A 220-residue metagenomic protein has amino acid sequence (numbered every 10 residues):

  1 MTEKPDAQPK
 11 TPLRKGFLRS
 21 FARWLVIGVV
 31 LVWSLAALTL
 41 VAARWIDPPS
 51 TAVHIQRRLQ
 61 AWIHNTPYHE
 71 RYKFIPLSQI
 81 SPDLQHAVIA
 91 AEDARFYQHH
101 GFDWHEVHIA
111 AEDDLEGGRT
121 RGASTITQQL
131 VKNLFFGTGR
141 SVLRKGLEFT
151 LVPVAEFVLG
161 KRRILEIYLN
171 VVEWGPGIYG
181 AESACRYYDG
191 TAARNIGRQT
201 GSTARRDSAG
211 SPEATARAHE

Functional and structural regions predicted by a protein language model:
M1-E220: Juxtamembrane regions of bacterial inner-membrane/periplasmic proteins, predominantly the peptidoglycan biogenesis
